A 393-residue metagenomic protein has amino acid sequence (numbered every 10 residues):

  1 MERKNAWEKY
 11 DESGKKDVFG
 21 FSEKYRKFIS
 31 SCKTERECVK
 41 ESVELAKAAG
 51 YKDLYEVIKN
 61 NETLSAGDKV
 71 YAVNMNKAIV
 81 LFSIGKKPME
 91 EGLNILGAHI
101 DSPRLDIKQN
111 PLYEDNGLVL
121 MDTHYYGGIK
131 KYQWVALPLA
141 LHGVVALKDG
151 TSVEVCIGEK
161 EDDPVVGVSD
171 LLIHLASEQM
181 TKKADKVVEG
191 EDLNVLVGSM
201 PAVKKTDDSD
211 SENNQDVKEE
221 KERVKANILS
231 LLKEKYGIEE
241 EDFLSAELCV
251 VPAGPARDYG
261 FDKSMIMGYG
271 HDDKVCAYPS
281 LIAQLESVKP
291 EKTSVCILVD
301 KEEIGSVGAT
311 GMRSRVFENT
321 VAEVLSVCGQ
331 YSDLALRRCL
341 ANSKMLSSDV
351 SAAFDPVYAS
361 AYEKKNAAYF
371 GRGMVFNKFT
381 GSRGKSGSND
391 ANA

Functional and structural regions predicted by a protein language model:
M1-A393: N-terminal hydrophobic/helix-forming segments and targeting peptides
